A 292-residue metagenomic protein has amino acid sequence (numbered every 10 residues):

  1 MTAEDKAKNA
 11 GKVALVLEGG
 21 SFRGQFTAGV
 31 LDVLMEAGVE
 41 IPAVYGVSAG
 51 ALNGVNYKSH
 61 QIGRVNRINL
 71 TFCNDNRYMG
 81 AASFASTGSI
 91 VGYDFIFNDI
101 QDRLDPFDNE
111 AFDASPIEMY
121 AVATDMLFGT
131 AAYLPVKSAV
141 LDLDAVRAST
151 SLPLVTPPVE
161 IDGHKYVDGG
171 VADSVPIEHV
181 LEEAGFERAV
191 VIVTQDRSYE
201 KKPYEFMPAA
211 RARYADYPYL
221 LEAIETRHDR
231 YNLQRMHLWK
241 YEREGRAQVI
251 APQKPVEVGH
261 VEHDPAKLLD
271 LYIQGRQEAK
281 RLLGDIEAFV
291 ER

Functional and structural regions predicted by a protein language model:
M1-V47, V55-R292: Patatin-like phospholipase
